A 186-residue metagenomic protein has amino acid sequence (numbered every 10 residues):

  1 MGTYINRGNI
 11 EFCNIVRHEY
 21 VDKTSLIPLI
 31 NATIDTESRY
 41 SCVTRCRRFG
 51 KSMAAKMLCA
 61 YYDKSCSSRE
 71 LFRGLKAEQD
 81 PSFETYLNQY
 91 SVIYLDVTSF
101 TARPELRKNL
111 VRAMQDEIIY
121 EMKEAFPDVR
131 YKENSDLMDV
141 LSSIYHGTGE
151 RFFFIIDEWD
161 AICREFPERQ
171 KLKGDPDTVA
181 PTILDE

Functional and structural regions predicted by a protein language model:
M1-E186: Phosphate-binding site recognition
